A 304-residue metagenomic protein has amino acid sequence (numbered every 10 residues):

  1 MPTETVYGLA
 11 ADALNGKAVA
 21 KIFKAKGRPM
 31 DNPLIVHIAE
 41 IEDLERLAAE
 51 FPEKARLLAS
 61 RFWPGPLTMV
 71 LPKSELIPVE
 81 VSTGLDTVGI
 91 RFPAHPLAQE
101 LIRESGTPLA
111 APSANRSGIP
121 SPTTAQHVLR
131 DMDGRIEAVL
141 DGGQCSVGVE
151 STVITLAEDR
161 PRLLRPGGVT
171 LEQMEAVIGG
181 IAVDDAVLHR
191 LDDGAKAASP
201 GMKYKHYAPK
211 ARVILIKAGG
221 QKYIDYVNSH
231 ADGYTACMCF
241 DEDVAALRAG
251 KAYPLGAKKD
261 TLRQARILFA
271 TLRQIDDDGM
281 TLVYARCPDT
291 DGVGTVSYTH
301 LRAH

Functional and structural regions predicted by a protein language model:
P2-R302: Active-site-adjacent structural elements in enzyme catalytic cores
